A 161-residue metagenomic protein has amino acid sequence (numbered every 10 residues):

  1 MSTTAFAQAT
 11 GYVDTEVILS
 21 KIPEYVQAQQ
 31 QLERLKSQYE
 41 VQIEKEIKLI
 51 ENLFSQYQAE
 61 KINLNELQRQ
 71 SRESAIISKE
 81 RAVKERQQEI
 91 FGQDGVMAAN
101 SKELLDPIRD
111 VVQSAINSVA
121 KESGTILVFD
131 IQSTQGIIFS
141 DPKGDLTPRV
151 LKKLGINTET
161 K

Functional and structural regions predicted by a protein language model:
M1-S2, S123: A detector of low-complexity, intrinsically disordered, Ser/Thr/Gly/Pro/Ala-rich segments
T3-A7: Sec/Tat signal peptide C-region and signal peptidase I cleavage site
Q8-K161: Amphipathic, charged alpha-helical segments and their helix-to-coil junctions in extracytoplasmic/peripheral assemblies
